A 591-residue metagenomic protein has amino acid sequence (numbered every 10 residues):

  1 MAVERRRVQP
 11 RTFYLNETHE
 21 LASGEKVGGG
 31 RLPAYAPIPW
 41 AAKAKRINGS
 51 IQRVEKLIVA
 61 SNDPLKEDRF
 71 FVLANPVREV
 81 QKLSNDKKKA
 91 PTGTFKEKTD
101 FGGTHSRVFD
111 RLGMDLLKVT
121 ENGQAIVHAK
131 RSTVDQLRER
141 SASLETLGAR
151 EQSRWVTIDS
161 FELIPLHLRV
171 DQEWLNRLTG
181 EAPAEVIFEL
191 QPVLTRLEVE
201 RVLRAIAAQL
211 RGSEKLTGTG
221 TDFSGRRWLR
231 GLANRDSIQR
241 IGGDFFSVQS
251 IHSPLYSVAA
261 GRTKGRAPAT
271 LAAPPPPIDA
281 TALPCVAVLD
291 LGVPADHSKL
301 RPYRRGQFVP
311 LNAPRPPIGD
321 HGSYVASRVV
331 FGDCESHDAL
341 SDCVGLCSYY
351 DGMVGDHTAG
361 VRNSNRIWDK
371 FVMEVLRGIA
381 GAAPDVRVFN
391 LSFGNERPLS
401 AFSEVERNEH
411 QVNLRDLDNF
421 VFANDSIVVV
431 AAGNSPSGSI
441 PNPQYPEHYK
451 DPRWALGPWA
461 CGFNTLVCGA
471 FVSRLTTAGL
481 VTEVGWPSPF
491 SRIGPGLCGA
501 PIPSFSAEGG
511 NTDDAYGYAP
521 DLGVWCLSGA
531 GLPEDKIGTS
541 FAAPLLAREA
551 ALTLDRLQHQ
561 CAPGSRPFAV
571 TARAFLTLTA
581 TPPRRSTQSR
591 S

Functional and structural regions predicted by a protein language model:
A2-A74, K96-P277: Autoinhibitory propeptides
V3, G355-P458, A530-I537, F541-A543: Substrate-binding/access-modulating region of protease and related hydrolase catalytic domains
N75-V77, E189-Q191, L289-L291, D351-H357 (+1 more regions): Short loop/turn segments at strand-loop or loop-helix junctions that form parts of catalytic or ligand-binding pockets
P275-Q307, N312-I367, A423-D425, C461-T465 (+4 more regions): Subtilisin-like serine protease catalytic core
A287, Y350-D351, R387-L391, I427-V430 (+2 more regions): Structural recognition of the beta-strand scaffold that forms the well-ordered cores of secreted hydrolase catalytic
D290-G292, S298, K450-R548: Extracellular S/T/G-rich loop segment that most often corresponds to the catalytic His/Ser-adjacent loop
V330-C334, A507, A547-H559, L578: Short glycine/serine- and small hydrophobic-enriched flexible loop segments
P567-S591: Catalytic cores of secreted or luminal carbohydrate-active enzymes
